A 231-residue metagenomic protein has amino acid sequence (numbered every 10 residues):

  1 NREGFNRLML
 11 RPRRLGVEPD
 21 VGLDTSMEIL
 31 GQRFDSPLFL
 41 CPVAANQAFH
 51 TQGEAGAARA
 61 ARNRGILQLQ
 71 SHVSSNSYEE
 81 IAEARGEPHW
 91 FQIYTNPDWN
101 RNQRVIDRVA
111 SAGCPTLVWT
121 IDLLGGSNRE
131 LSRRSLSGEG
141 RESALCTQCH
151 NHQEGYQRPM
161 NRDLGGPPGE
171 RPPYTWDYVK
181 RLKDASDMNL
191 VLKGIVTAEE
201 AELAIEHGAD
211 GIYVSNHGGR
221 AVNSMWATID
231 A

Functional and structural regions predicted by a protein language model:
N1-G31, E139-Y174: An N-cap/entry alpha-helix motif that binds or orients negatively charged groups
N1-S111, L117: N-terminal capping/small domains of soluble enzymes
N46-A48, P97, G125-S127, P168-G169 (+2 more regions): Short, small-residue-enriched loops and turns at beta-alpha junctions that line or gate enzyme active sites
H72-S75, N96-P97, P173, V191-A198: Glycine-rich beta-to-alpha transition loops that act as phosphate-gripper elements at the mouths of alpha/beta enzyme
H72-V73, I121, N216: Short secondary-structure boundary segments
E83, Q103-R104, N128-R133, E206: Short acidic, glycine/serine/threonine-rich loops at helix termini
I93-T95, T120-L123, S186, G194: Short, structured patches in soluble enzyme cores that scaffold and shape functional sites
Y178-A231: Glycine-rich phosphate/ribose-binding loops and adjacent secondary-structure elements that form binding surfaces
